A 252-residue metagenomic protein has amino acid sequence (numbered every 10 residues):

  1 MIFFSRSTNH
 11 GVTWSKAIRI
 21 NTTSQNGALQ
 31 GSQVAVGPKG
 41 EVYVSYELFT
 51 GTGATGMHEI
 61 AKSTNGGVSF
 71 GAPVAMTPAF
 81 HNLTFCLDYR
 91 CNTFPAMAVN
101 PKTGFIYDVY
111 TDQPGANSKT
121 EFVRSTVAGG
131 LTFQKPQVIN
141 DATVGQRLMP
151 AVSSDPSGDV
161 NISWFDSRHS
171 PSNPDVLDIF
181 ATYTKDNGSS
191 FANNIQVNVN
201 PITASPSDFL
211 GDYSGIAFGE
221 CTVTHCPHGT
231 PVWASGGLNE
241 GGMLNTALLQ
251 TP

Functional and structural regions predicted by a protein language model:
M1-P252: Extracellular, repeat-based ectodomains that mediate carbohydrate processing or recognition
